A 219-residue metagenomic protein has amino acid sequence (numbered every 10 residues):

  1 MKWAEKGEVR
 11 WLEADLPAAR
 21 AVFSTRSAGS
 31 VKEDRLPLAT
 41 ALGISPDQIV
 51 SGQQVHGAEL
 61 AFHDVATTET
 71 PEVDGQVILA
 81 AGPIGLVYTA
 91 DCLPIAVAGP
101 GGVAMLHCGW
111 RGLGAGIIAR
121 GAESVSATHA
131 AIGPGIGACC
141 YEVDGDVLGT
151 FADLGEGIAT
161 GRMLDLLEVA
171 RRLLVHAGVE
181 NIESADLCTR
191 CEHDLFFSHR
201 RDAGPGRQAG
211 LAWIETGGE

Functional and structural regions predicted by a protein language model:
M1-E219: Active-site microenvironment for binding and transforming phosphate-containing groups
